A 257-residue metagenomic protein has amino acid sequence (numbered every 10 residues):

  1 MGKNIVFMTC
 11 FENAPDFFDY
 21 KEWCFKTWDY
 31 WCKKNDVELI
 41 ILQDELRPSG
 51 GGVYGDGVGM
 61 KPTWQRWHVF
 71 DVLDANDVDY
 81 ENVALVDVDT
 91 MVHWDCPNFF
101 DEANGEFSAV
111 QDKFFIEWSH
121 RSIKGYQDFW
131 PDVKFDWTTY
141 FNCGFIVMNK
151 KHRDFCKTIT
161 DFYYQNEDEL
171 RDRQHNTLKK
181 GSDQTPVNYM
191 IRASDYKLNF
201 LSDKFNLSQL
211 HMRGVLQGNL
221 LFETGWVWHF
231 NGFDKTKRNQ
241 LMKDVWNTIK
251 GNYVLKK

Functional and structural regions predicted by a protein language model:
M1-H68, V72-Y80, K150, D154 (+4 more regions): N-terminal anchoring/stem segment of glycosyltransferases
F7, E38-L42, A84-D87, S108-V110 (+2 more regions): A structural signal for short, well-ordered beta-strand segments and their strand-loop junctions that often border
D16-F17, P48-G51, V92-D95, F100-D101 (+4 more regions): Short catalytic/ligand-binding loop motif for oxyanion handling, primarily in non-cytosolic enzymes, centered on
F25-D29, F70, C96-F100, V187-N188: Short amphipathic alpha-helical segments and helix-helix/interface helices
G57, S122-Q127, G214-E223: Short, surface-exposed amphipathic charged segments that create phosphate/polyanion-binding patches used for binding
P62-S122, V147-M148: GT-A fold catalytic core of metal-dependent nucleotide-sugar glycosyltransferases, centered on the diacidic
I123-W137: Short, flexible, basic/aromatic active-site loop/helix in glycosyltransferases
T138-Q240: Catalytic core and acceptor-binding pocket of nucleotide-sugar-dependent glycosyltransferases
